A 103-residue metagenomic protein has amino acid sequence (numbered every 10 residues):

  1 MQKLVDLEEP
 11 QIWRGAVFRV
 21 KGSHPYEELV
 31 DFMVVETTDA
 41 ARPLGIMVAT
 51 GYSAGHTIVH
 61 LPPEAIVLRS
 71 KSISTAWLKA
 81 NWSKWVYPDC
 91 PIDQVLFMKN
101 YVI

Functional and structural regions predicted by a protein language model:
M1-W13: Mixed-charge, Lys/Arg-rich low-complexity intrinsically disordered regions
Q11, Y26, L44, P63-E64 (+1 more regions): Generic low-complexity segments that are intrinsically disordered, proline-rich and/or Lys/Arg-biased
R14-S23: Tryptophan-anchored aromatic micro-motifs
H24, T38, T50-Y52: Solvent-exposed strand-loop boundary residues in beta-sheet-rich modules
Y26-D39: Short beta-strand-centered aromatic/proline hotspots
A41-V48: Short, solvent-exposed secondary-structure boundary/capping segments
Y52-I103: Intrinsically disordered, low-complexity, charged/polar segments
